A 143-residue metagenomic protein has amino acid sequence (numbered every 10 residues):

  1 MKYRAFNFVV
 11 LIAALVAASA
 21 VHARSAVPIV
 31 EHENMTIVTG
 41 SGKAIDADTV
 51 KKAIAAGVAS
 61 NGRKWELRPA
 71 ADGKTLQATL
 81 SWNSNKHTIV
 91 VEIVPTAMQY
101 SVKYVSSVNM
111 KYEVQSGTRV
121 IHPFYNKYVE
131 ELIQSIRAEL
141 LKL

Functional and structural regions predicted by a protein language model:
M1-A5: Positively charged n-region of N-terminal signal peptides that target proteins for export
N7-A17: Bacterial N-terminal signal peptides
H22-L143: Ser/Thr-rich, low-complexity intrinsically disordered terminal regions
